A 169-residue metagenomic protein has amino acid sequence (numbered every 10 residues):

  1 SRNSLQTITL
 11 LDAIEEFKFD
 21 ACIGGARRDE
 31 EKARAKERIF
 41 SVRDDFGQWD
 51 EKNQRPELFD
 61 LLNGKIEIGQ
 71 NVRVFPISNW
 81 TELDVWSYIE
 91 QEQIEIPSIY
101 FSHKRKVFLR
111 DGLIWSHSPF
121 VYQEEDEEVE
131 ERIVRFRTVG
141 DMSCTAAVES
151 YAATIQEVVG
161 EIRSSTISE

Functional and structural regions predicted by a protein language model:
S1-E169: Nucleotide-activated chemistry modules centered on ATP-dependent adenylation/adenylyltransferase
